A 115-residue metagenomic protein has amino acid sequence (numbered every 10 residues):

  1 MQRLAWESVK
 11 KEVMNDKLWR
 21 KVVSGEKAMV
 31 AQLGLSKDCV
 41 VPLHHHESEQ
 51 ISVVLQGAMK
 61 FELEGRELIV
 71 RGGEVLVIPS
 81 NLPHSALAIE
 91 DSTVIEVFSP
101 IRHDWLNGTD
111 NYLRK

Functional and structural regions predicted by a protein language model:
M1-K27, D110-K115: A short, N-terminal "cap"/entry segment at the start of jelly-roll beta-barrel domains of the cupin/DSBH fold
M14, K21-V22, L33-G34, V41-H46 (+1 more regions): Short histidine-centered beta-strand/loop micro-motifs that create catalytic or ligand/metal-coordination sites
A31, L63, I95, H103-G108: Anionic, Ser/Thr-rich low-complexity intrinsically disordered regions
G34-S36, H45-F61: Short, conserved beta-strand element in jelly-roll/cupin
V40-V41, K60, L76, S80-S85: Histidine-centered metal-chelating micro-motifs
L55, R71-G72, E90: A cytosolic small-molecule/anion-sensing beta-strand core signal
G65-S80: Short acidic-glycine-tyrosine-enriched beta hairpin
S80-D104: Ligand-binding loop in jelly-roll beta-barrel domains
